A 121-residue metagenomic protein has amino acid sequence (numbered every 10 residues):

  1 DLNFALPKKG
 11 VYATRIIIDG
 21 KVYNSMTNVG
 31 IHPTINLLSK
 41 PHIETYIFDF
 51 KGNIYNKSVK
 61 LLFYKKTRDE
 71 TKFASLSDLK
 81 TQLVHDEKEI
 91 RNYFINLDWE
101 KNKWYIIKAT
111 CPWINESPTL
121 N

Functional and structural regions predicted by a protein language model:
D1-N121: Phosphate/ribose-recognition catalytic cores of enzymes acting on nucleotide-derived substrates
